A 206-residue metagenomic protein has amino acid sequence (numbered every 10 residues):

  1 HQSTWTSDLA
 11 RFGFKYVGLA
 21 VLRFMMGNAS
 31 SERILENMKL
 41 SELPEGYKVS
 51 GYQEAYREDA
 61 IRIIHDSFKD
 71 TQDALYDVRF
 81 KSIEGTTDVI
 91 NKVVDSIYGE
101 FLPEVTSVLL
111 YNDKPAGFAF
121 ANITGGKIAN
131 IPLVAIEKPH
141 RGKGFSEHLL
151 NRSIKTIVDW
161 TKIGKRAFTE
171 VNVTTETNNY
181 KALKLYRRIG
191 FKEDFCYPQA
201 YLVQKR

Functional and structural regions predicted by a protein language model:
H1-G18, E147, T177-F195: Conserved active-site alpha-helix within GNAT-family acetyltransferase domains
H1-W5, K138, A167-L183, Q199-K205: Conserved beta-strand-loop-alpha-helix junction that forms the acyl-donor binding cleft
H1-Y47, Q53, Q199-Y201: Acyl-donor-binding surface of acyltransferase catalytic domains
K48-L75: A short beta-loop-alpha structural element at the N-terminal edge of CoA-dependent acyl/N-acetyltransferase catalytic
Q72-V134: A conserved beta-strand-loop-helix scaffold within acyl/acetyltransferase catalytic domains
I97-G99, V158-A167: Alpha-helix termini
I123-P132, R141, G164-T169: A conserved beta-turn-beta hairpin within the catalytic core of GNAT-like acetyltransferases that forms part
I136, G142-D159, K184-R188: Conserved acetyl-CoA-binding loop-helix of GNAT-fold acetyltransferases
